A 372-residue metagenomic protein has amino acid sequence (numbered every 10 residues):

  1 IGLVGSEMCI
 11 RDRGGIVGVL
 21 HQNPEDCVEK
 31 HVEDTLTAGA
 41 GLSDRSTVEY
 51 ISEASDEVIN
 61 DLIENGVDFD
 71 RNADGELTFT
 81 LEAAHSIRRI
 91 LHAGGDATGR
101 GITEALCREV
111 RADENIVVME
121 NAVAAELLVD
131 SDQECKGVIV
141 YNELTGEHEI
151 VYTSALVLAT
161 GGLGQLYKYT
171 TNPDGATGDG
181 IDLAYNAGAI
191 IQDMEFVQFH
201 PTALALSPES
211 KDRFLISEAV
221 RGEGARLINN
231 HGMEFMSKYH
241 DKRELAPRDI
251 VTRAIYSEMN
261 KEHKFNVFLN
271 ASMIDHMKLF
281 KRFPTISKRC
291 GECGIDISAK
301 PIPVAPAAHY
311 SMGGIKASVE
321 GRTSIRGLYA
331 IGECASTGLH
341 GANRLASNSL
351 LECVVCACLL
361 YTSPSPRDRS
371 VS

Functional and structural regions predicted by a protein language model:
I1-G5, I10, Y361-S372: Single conserved hydrophobic/aromatic residue that forms the stacking wall/gate of nucleotide- or nucleobase-binding
S6-E7, R11-E25: Conserved N-terminal glycine-rich FAD pyrophosphate-binding loop of Rossmann-like flavoproteins
T47-E53, L91-A105, T171-P173, G178 (+2 more regions): Short beta-strand to alpha-helix junction loop
I63-E147, Y152, A159, A203-S207: Conserved redox-cofactor binding core of oxidoreductases
A155-P208, F214, N348-C356: Glycine-rich loop(s) and the adjacent beta-strand/alpha-helix scaffold that form part
L183, A189-D296, K300-I302: An anion/pyrophosphate-binding glycine-rich loop and adjacent beta-alpha core in soluble alpha-beta enzymes
Y310-A330: FAD-binding beta-loop-beta segment adjacent to the flavin cofactor pocket
I325-N343: Short FAD-binding loop at a beta-strand-to-alpha-helix junction that anchors the flavin cofactor in diverse
